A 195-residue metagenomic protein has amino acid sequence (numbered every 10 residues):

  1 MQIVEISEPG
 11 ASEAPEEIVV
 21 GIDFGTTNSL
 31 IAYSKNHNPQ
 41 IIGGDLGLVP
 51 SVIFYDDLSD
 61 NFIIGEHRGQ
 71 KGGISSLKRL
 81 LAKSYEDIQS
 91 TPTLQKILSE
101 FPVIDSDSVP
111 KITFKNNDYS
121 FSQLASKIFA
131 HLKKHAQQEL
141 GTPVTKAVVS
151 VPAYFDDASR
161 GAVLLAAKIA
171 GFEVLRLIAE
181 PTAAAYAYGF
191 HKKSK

Functional and structural regions predicted by a protein language model:
M1-P50, D57-S59, H67-K195: N-terminal phosphate-binding loop and flanking beta/alpha elements of the actin-like ATPase fold
